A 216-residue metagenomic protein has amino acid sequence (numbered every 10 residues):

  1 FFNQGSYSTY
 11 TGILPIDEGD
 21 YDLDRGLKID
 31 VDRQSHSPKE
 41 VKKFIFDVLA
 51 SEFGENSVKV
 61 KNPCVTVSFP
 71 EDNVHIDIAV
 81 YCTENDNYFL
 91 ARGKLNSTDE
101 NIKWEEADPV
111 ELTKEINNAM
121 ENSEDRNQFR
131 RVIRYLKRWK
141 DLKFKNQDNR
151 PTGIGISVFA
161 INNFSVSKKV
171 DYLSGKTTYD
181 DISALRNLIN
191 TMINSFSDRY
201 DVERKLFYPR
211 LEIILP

Functional and structural regions predicted by a protein language model:
F1-G5, T66-S68, I156-S157: Extended hydrophobic secondary-structure segments that form protein cores and membrane-embedded regions
F1-L23, L27-H36: Active-site nucleotide-donor binding segment shared across nucleotidyl transfer reactions
T9, K42-A91: Conserved catalytic core of two-metal-ion nucleotidyltransferases
I13, N73-V132: Extended, alpha-helix-rich binding/interface surfaces that flank or overlap catalytic cores and mediate recognition
G19-I29, P109-A119, R134, S157: Glycine-rich, often proline-containing surface loops adjacent to acidic residues and nearby aromatics that form
D32-H36, E55, Q147: Short, polar/flexible loop-turn hinges at active-site or ligand-entry regions and domain interfaces
Q34-E40, K169-S174: Short, conserved charged micro-motifs
Q128-R130, R134-P216: Conserved nucleotidyltransferase catalytic core and NTase-mimicking acidic/glycine-rich helix/loop elements in nucleic
